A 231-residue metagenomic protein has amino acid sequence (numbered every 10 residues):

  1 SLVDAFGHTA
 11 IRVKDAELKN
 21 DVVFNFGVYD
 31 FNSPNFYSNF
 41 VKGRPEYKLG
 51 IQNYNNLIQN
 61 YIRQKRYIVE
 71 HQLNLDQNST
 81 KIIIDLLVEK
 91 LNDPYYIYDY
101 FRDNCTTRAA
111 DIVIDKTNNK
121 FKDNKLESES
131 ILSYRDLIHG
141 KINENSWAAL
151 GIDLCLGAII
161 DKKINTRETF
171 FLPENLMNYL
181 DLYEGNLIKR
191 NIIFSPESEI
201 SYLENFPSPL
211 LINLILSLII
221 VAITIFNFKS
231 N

Functional and structural regions predicted by a protein language model:
S1-R66: Glycine-rich catalytic cores of cysteine/serine-nucleophile enzymes that process amide/ester linkages in cell-envelope
H8, D21, E70, T106 (+1 more regions): Extracellular structured ligand-interaction cores
V13, F24, H71-L75, I83 (+4 more regions): Generic structural hydrophobic/aromatic packing signal, biased to beta-strands
A16, Y29-F31, D76-N78, G157-I159: Generic structural motif
F40-I97, R102: N-terminal accessory/precursor segments of enzymes
E89-N231: Activation targets extended, charge/polar-rich intrinsically disordered C-terminal tails
